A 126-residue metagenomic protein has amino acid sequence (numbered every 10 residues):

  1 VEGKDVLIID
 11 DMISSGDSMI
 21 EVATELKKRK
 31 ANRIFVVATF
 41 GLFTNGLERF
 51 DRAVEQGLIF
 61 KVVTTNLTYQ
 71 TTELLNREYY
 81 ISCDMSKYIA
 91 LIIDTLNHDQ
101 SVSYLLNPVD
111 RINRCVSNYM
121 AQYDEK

Functional and structural regions predicted by a protein language model:
V1-K126: PRPP-associated nucleotide enzymes
